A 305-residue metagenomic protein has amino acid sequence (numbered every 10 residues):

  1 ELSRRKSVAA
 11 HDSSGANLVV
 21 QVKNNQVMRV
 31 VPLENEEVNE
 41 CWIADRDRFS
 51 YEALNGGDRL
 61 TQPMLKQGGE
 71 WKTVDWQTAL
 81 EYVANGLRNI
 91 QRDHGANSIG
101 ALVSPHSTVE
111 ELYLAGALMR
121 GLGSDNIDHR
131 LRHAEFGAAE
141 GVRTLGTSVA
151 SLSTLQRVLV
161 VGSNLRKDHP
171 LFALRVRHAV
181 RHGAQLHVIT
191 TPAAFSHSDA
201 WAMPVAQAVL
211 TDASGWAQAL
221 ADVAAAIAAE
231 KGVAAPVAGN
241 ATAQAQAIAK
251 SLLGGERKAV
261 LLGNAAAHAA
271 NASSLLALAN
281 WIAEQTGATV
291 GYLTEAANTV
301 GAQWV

Functional and structural regions predicted by a protein language model:
E1-V305: Catalytic alpha/large subunits of respiratory electron-transfer oxidoreductases, centered on bis-MGD molybdoenzymes
